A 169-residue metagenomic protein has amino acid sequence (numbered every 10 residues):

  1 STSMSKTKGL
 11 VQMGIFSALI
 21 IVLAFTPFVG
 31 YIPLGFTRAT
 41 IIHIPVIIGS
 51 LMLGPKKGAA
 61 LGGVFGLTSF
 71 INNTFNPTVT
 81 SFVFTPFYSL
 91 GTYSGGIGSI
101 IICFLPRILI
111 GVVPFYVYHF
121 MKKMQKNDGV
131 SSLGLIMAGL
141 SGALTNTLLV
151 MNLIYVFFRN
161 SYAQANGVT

Functional and structural regions predicted by a protein language model:
S1-T169: Loop-helix junctions at membrane interfaces
